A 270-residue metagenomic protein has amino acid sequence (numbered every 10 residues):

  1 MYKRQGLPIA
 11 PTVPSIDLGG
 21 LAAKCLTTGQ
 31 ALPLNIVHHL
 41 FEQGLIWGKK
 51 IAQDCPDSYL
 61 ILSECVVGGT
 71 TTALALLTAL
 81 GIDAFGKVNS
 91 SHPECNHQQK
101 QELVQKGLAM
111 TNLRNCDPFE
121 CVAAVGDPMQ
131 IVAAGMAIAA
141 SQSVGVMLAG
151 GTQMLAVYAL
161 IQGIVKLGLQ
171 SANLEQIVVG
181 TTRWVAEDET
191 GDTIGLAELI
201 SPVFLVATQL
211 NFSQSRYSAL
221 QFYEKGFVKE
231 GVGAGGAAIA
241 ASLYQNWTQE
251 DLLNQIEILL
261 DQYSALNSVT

Functional and structural regions predicted by a protein language model:
M1-Y2: Short, small-residue-biased leader/transition segments that mark boundaries at the very start of proteins
Q5-T28: Flexible glycine-/small-residue-enriched beta->alpha junction loops that bind anionic phosphate/pyrophosphate groups
P11-I16, T71-T78, Y158-Q162, T190-T193: Short acidic, glycine/serine/threonine-rich loops at helix termini
P14-L21, A75-G86, G163-L169: A glycine- and small-aliphatic-rich helix-loop capping segment at beta-alpha/alpha-beta transitions that lines
I36-D54, D127-Q130: Active-site glycine-rich loop that binds ribose-phosphate moieties when present
G44, E64-V66, L148: Buried hydrophobic positions in well-ordered alpha/beta secondary-structure cores of metabolic enzymes
D57-L108: Loop-centered beta-sheet repeat module
N96-T270: Helical "lid/coupling" subdomains associated with nucleotide-phosphate turnover
